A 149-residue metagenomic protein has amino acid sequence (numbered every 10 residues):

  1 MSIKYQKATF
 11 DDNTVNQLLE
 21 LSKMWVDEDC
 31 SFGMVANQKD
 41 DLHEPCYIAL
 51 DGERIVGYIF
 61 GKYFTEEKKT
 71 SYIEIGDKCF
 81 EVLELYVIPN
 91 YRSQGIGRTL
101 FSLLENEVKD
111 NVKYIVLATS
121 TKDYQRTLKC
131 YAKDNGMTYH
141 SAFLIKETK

Functional and structural regions predicted by a protein language model:
S2-L18: A short beta-loop-alpha structural element at the N-terminal edge of CoA-dependent acyl/N-acetyltransferase catalytic
M24-G52: Active-site rim helix/loop that mediates acceptor-substrate recognition in acyltransferases
E44, D110-Y114: Short, high-confidence coil segments that cap the C-terminus of an alpha-helix and link into the following beta-strand
I48, R54-Y63, E81, Y86: Conserved beta-strand in the GNAT
I59-I75: A conserved beta-strand-loop-helix scaffold within acyl/acetyltransferase catalytic domains
S71-P89, A142: Conserved acetyl-CoA binding element of GNAT-fold acetyltransferases
V87, S93-N106: Conserved acetyl-CoA-binding loop-helix of GNAT-fold acetyltransferases
R92, I115-L128, A132, T138 (+1 more regions): Conserved beta-strand-loop-alpha-helix junction that forms the acyl-donor binding cleft
